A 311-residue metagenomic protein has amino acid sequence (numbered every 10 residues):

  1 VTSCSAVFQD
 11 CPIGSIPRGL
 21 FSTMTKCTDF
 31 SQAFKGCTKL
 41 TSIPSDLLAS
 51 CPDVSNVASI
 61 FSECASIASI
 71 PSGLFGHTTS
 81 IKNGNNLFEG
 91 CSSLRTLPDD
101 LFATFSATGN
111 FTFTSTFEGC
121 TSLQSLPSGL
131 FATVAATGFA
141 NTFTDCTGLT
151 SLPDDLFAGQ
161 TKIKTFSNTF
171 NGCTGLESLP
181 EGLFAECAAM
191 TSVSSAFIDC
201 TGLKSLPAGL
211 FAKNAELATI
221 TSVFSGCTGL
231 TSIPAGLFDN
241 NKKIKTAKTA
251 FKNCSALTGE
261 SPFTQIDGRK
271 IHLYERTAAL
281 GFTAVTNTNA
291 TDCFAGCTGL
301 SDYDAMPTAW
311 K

Functional and structural regions predicted by a protein language model:
V1-K311: Solvent-exposed loop and capping/linker segments of extracellular ligand-binding repeat ectodomains
